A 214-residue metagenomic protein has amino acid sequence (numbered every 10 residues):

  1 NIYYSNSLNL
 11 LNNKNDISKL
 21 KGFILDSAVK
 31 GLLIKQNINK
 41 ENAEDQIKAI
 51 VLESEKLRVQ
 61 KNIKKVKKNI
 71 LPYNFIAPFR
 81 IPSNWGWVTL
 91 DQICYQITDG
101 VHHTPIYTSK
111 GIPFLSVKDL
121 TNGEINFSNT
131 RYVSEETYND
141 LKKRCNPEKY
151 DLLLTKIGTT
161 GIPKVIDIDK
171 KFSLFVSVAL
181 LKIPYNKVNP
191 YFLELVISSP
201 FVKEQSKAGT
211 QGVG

Functional and structural regions predicted by a protein language model:
N1-S7, L11-K14, K19-S27, L32-L33 (+1 more regions): Non-catalytic DNA-recognition/assembly elements of restriction-modification systems
S5, K35-E41, I63-Y73, H103-K110 (+2 more regions): Short coil/turn segments at secondary-structure boundaries
F23-E41, I50-E53: A structural feature that tracks compact, well-ordered secondary-structure segments with a strong bias toward
N42, Q46-T89: Cys/His-rich finger/ribbon microdomains and the adjacent scaffold used for macromolecule binding/structural
G86-G123, Y138-K142, T160: Low-complexity, Lys/Gly-biased intrinsically disordered segments
S116-V117, E135-S198: A short beta-sheet element
D119-V133: Short, basic/aromatic beta-hairpin or loop at an interaction surface
V196-G214: Specificity-determining recognition surfaces
